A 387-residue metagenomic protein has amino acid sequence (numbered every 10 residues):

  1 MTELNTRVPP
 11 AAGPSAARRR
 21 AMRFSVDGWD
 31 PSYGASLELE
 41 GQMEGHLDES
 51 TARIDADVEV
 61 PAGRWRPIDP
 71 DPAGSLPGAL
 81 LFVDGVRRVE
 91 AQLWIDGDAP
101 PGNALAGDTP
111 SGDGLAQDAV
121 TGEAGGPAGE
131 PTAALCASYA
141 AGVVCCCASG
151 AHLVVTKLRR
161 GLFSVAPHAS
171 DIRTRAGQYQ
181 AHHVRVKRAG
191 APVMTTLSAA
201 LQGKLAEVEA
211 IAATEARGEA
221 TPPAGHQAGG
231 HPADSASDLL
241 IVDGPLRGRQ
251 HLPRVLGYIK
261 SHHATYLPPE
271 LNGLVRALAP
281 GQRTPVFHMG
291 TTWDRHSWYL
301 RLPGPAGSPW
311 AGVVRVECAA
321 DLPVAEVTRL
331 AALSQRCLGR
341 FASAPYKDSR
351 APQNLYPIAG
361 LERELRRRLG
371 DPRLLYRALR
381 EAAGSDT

Functional and structural regions predicted by a protein language model:
T2-D57, P61-G74, G78, A91-D98 (+3 more regions): Long, contiguous domain-sized segments
L81-V83: Short hydrophobic beta-strand that contains or immediately precedes a catalytic carboxylate
G85-A91: Short acidic, Gly/Ser-rich segments with clustered Asp/Glu that frequently serve as metal-coordination loops in enzyme
R87, A134-S138: Active-site-adjacent structural elements in enzyme catalytic domains
A99, G114, A119-T121: Threonine-centered tandem repeat motifs in low-complexity domains
A128: Non-catalytic, usually N-terminal nucleic-acid engagement modules in DNA/RNA processing proteins
A140-C145: Short beta-strand scaffold segments in enzyme catalytic cores
